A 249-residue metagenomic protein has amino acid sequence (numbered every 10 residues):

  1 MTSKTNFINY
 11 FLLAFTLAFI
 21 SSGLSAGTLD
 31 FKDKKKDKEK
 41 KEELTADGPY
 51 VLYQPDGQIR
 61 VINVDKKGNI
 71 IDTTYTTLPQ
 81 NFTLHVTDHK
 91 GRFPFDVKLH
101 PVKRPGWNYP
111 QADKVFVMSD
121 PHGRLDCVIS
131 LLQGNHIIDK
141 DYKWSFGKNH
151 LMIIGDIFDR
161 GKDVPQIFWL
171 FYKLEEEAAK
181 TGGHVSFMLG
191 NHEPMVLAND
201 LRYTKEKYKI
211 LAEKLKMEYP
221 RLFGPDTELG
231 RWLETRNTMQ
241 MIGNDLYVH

Functional and structural regions predicted by a protein language model:
M1-D30: Bacterial Sec-dependent N-terminal signal peptides
A26-V248: Feature recognizes metal-dependent phosphohydrolase scaffolds
